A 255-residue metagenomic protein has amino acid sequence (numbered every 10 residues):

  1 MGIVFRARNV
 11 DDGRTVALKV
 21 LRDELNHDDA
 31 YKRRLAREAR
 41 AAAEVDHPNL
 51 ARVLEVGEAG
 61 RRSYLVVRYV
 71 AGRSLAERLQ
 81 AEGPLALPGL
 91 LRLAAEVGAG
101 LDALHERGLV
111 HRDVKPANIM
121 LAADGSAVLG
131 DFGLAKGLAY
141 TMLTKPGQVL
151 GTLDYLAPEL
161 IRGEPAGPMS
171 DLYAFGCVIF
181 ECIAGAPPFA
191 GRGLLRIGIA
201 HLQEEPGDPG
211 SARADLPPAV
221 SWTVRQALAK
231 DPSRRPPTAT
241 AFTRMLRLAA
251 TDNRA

Functional and structural regions predicted by a protein language model:
I3: Conserved N-lobe ATP-binding subsite of Hanks-type protein kinase domains, especially the beta3 VAIK lysine
R8, D154-R254: C-terminal lobe helix-coil module of Hanks-type protein kinase domains
R22-E44: AlphaC helix of the eukaryotic protein kinase fold
V56: Activation-segment/catalytic-loop signature of the eukaryotic protein kinase fold
G60-S74, R78: Conserved short submotifs of the Hanks-type protein kinase catalytic core that shape the nucleotide-binding pocket
L93-A94: Activation segment signature within eukaryotic-like protein kinase domains
V97-L109: Protein kinase catalytic-loop region centered on the HRD/HxD motif
